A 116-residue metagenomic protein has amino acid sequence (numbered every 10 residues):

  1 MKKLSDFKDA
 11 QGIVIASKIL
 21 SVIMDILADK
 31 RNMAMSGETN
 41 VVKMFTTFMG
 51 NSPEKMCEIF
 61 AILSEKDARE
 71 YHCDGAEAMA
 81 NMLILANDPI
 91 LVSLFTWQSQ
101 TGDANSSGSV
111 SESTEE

Functional and structural regions predicted by a protein language model:
M1-T46, E54, I62-E116: Charged interaction scaffolds used for protein-protein
M49: Short, Lys/Arg-enriched phosphate-binding patches
